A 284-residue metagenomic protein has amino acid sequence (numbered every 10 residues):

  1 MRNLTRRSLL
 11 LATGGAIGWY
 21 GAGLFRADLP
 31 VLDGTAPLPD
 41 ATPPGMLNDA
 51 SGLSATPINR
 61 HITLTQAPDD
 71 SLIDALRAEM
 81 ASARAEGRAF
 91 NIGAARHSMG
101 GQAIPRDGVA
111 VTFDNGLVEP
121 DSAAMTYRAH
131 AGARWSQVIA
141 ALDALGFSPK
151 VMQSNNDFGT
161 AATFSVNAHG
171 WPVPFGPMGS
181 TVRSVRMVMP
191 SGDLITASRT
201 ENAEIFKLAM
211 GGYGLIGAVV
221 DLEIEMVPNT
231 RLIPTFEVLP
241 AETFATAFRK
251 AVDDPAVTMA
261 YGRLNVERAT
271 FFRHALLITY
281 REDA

Functional and structural regions predicted by a protein language model:
M1-A16, Y20: N-terminal secretory signal peptides and thylakoid transit peptides that target proteins across membranes
N3-S8, R26-P39, G192, E267-A284: Fe(II)/2-oxoglutarate
Y20-Q66, S71, A78: C-terminal segment of N-terminal export signals and the immediately downstream linker at the start of the mature
I62-V151, N167-P172: Glycine-rich N-terminal segment of FAD-binding domains in flavoprotein oxidoreductases, spanning the beta-loop-helix
G100-L117, P172-S191, A218-E225: Structural signature of FAD isoalloxazine-binding scaffolds in flavoprotein oxidoreductases
R183-A284: C-terminal substrate-binding/cap subdomain adjacent to the FAD-binding core in PCMH-type and related FAD-linked
